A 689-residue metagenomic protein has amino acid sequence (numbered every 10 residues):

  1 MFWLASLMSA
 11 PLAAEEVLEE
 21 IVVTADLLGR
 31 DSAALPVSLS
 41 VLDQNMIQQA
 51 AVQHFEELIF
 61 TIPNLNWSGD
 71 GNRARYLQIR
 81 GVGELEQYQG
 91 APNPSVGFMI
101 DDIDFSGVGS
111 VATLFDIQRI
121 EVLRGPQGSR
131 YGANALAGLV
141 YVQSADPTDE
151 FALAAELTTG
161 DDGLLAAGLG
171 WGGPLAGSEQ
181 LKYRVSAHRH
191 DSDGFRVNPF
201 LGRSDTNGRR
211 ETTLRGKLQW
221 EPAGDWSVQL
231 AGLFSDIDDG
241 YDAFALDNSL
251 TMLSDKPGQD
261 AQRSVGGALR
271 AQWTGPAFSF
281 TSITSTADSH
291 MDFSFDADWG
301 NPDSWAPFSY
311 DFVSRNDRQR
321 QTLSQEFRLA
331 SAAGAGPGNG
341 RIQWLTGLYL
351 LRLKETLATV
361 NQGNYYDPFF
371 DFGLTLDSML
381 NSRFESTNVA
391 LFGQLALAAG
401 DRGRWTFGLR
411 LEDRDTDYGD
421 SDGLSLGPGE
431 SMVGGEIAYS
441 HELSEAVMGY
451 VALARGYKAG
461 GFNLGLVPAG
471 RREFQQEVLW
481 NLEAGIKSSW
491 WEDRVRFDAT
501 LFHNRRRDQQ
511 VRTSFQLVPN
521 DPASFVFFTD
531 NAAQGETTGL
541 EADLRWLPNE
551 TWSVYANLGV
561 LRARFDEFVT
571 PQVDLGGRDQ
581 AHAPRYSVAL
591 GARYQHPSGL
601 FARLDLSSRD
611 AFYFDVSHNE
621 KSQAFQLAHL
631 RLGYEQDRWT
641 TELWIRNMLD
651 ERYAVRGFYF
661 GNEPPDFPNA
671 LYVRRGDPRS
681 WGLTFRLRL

Functional and structural regions predicted by a protein language model:
E20, R505, S608-D615, Y634-L689: C-terminal beta-signal and adjacent terminal beta-strands/loops of Gram-negative outer-membrane beta-barrel proteins
T24, E56-I103: Extracytoplasmic beta-strand/coil segments of soluble accessory domains associated with Gram-negative outer-membrane
F55-E56, Y76-Q78, M99, V122 (+3 more regions): N-terminal periplasmic accessory domains that precede and gate Gram-negative outer-membrane beta-barrel machines
Q87-Y88, S95-P126: Short acidic/polar hinge/loop motifs at secondary-structure boundaries that mediate gating or recognition
A152-A154, T159-S192, R196-D239, R263-L269 (+9 more regions): Transmembrane beta-barrel wall of Gram-negative outer-membrane proteins
Q219-G224, L233, L329-A332, R341-Q343 (+6 more regions): Structural signature of Gram-negative outer-membrane beta-barrels, strongest in the C-terminal barrel of TonB-dependent
R270-A297, E442-K458, Q475-L547, S553-V554 (+2 more regions): Membrane-embedded beta-barrel scaffold of Gram-negative outer-membrane proteins
A330-A332, L345-G347, A398-W405, H503-R505 (+2 more regions): Gram-negative outer-membrane beta-barrel transporters
